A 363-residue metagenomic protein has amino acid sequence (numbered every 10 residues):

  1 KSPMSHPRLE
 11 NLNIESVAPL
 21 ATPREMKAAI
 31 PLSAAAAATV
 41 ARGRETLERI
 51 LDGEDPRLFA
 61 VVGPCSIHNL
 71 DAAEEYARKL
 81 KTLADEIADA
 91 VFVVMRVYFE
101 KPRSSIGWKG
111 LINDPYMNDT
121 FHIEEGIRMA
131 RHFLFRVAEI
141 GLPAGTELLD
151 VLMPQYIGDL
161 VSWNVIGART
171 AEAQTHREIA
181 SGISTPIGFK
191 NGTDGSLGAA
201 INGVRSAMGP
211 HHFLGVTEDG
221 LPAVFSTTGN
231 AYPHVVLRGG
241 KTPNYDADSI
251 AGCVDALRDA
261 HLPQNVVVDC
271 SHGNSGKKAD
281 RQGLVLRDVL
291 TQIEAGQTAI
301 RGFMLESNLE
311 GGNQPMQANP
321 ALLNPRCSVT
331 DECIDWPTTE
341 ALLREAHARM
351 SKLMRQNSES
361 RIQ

Functional and structural regions predicted by a protein language model:
K1-M4, R355-Q363: Short, basic, low-complexity termini and linkers enriched in Ser/Thr/Gly/Pro that act as targeting/leader peptides
S5-E10, A77, A90-Y245, S249-I250 (+8 more regions): Active-site-facing alpha/beta catalytic cores
E10-D52: N- or domain-start disorder-to-order transition segments that initiate the globular core
P23-P31, T227-G239, C327: Gly-rich Lys/Arg/Thr-decorated short loops/hinges at beta-loop-alpha junctions or inter-strand turns that position
F59-A72, D331: Conserved phosphate/anionic-ligand binding catalytic regions in large, soluble enzymes, centered on
G63, V268, D335: Conserved, mostly hydrophobic/aromatic
N308-M354: Internal helix-turn-beta structural module
